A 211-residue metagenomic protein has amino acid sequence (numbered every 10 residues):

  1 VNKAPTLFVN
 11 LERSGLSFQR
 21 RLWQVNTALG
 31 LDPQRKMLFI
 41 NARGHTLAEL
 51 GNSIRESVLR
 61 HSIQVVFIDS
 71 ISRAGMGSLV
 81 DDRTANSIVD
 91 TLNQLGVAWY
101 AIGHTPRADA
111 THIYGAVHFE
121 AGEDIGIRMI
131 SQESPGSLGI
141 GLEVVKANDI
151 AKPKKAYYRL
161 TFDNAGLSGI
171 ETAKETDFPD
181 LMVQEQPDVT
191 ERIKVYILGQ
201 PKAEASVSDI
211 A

Functional and structural regions predicted by a protein language model:
N2-R83, S87, K174-P179, P187 (+1 more regions): Conserved inter-motif catalytic segment of the P-loop NTP-binding fold
T6, W99, A205: Hydrophobic anchor at the start of a short beta-strand that flanks the dinucleotide cofactor-binding loop
L59-S62, E133-A211: C-terminal regions of RecA-like/P-loop NTPase motor modules
V65, D82-G169: Phosphate-binding/switch region of NTP-binding enzymes
S72-M76, H104-R107, L198: A broad detector of the eukaryotic-type serine/threonine protein kinase catalytic domain
L79, G96, P201-E204: Residues at alpha-helix boundaries and short interhelical turns
